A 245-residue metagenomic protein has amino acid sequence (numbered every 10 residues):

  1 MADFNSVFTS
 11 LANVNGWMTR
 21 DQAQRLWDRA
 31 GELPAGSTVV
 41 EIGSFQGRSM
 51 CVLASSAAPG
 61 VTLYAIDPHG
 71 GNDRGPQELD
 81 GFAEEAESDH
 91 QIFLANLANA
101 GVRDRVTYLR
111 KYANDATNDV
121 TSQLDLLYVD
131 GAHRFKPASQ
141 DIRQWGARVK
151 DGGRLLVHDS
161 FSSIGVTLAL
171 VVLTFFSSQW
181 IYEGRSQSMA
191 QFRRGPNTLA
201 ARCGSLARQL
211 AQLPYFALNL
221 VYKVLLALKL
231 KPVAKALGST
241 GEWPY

Functional and structural regions predicted by a protein language model:
A2-R20, Q24-Y245: S-adenosylmethionine/decaboxylated-SAM
